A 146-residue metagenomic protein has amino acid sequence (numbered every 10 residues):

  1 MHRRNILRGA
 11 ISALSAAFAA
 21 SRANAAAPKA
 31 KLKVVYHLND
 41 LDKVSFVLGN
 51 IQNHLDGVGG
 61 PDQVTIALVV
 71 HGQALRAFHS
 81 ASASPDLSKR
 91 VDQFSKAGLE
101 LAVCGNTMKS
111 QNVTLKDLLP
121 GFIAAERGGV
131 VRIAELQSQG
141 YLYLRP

Functional and structural regions predicted by a protein language model:
N5-A25: N-terminal export signals
A20-N39, K43-F46: C-terminal segment of N-terminal export signals and the immediately downstream linker at the start of the mature
K31, P61-Q63, K96: Extracytoplasmic
V34-H37, A67-V69, L101-V103: Structural recognition of the beta-strand scaffold that forms the well-ordered cores of secreted hydrolase catalytic
V44, L75-H79, Q111-N112: Short active-site-adjacent helix-start/loop capping segments
V47-G60: Histidine-anchored nucleotide/phosphate-binding helix
T65-A77: Acidic helix-start/capping segments at beta-turn-to-alpha-helix junctions
A81-P146: A cross-taxonomic marker for long C-terminal extensions/tails that follow the last structured domain
